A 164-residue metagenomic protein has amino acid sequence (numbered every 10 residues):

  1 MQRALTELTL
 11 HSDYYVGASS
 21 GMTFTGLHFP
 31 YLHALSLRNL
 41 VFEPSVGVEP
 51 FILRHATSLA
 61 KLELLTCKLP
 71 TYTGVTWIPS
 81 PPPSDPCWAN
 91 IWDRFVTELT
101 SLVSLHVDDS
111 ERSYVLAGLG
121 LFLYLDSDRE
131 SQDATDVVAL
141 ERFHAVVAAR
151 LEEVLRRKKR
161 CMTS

Functional and structural regions predicted by a protein language model:
M1-P30, F42-E49: Leucine-rich repeat
P30-S164: Leucine-rich solenoid repeat modules
